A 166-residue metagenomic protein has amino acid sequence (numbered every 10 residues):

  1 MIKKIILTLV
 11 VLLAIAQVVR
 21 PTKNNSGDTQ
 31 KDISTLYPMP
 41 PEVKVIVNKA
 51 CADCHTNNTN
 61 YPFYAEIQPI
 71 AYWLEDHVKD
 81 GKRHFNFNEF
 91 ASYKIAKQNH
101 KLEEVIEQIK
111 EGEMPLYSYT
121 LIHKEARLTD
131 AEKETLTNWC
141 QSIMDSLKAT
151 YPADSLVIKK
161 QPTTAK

Functional and structural regions predicted by a protein language model:
M1-S34, S142-K166: Post-cleavage N-terminal segment of exported redox proteins
I33, N60, Y93, I122-A126: Second-shell loop/turn segments in exported
M39-A52, L74: Sequence/structural segment immediately N-terminal to covalent heme-attachment motifs in c-type and related
P41, V45, A96, A126-E134: Soluble non-cytosolic domains of exported or imported proteins
V47-N58, M114, L136: The canonical Cys-X-X-Cys-His
F63-P69: Short cysteine/histidine-rich zinc-coordinating motifs and their immediately flanking basic loops
Y72-I122: Extracytoplasmic electron-transfer domains, predominantly the class I c-type cytochrome c fold
N88, L116-K166: Flexible coil segments in periplasmic/lumen-exposed cytochrome c-class electron-transfer proteins
